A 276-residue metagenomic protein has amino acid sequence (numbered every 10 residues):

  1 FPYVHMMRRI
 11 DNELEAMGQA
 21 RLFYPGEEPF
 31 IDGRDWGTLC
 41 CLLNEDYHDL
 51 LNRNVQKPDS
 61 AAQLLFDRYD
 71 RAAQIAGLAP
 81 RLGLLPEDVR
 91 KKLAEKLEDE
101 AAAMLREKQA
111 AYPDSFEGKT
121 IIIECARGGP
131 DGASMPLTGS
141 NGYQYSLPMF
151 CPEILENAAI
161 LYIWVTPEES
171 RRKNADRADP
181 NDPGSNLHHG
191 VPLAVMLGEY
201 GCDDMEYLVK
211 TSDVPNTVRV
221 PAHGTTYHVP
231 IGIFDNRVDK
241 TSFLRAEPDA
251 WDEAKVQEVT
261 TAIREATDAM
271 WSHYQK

Functional and structural regions predicted by a protein language model:
F1-K276: Glycine-rich phosphate-binding loop of ATP-dependent small-molecule kinases
